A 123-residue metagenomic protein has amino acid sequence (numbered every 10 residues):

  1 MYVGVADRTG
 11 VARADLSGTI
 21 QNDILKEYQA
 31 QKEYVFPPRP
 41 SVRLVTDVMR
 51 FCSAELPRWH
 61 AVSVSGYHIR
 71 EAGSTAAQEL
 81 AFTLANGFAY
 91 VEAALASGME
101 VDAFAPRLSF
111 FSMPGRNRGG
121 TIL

Functional and structural regions predicted by a protein language model:
M1-I122: Catalytic alpha/beta active-site cores
